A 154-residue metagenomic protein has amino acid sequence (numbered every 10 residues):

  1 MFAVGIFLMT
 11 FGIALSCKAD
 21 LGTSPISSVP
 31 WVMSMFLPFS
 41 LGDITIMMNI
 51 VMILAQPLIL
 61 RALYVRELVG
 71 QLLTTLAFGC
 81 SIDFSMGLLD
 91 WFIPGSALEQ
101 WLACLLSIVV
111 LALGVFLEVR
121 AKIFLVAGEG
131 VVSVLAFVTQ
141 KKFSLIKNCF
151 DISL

Functional and structural regions predicted by a protein language model:
M1-L154: Extended, low-hydrophobicity, polar/charged segments
